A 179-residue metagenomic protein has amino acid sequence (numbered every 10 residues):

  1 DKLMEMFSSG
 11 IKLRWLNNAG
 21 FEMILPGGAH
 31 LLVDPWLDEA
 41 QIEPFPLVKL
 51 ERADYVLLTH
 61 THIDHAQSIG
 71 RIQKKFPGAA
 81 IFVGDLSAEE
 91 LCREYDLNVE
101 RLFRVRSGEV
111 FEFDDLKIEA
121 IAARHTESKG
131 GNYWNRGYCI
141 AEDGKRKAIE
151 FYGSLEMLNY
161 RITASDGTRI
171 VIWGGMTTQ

Functional and structural regions predicted by a protein language model:
D1-M6, A19: A short, compositionally biased domain-edge/stem linker segment
L3, E22-H62, Q67-K75, S128-R146 (+2 more regions): Pre-active-site segment of Zn-dependent metallo-hydrolases
E5-K12, L25-L31, V110-E119, T163-I170: Beta-strand-turn-beta hairpins that frame and shape the catalytic cleft of phosphate-ester-processing enzymes
K12-W15, H30-D34, A80-G84, R101 (+1 more regions): Short, hydrophobic beta-strand segments that form beta-sheet elements in well-ordered domains
L13-N17, F151-S154: A short catalytic or substrate-binding loop motif that flags glycine-/basic-rich loops and adjacent residues that bind
N18-G20, G108, L155-N159: Short hydrophobic/aromatic beta-strand or adjacent loop that forms the aromatic wall/cage of a ligand/substrate-binding
F45-F111, L116-G131: Active-site HxH/HxHxD metal-binding segment of metal-dependent hydrolases
K147-Q179: Metallo-beta-lactamase
